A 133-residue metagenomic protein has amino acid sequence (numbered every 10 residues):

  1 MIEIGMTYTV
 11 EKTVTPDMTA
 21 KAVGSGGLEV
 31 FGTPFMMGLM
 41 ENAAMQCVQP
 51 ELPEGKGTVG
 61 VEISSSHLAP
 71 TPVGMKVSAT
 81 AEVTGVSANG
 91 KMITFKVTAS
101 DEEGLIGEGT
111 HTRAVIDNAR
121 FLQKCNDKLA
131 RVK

Functional and structural regions predicted by a protein language model:
M1-G32: Catalytic strand-loop segment that frames the active site of acyl-thioester-processing enzymes
T9-T15, S66, T112-A114: Generic structural detector for well-ordered beta-strands
F31-F35, P72, T94, I116: Residues at secondary-structure transition points
Q46-S78: Hydrophobic beta-strand-centered segment that forms part of the acyl-chain substrate-binding groove
S65-E102: Hydrophobic beta-sheet segments that form the core/acyl-binding groove of ACP/CoA-dependent acyl-chain-processing
T112-K133: C-terminal output/interaction extensions
